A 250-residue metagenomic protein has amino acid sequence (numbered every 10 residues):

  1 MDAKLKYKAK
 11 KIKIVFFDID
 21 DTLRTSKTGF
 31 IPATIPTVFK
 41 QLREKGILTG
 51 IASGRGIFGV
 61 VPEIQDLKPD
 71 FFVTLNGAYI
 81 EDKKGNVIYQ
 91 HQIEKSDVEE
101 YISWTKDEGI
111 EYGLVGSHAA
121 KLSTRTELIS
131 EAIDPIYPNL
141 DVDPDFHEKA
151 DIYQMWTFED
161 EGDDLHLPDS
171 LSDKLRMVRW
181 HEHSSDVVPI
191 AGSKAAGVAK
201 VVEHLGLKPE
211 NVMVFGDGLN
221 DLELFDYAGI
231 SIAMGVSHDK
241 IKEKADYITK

Functional and structural regions predicted by a protein language model:
M1-F17, L207: Non-catalytic pre-domain segments flanking phosphatase-related domains
K11-T28, F225: Asp-based phosphoryl-transfer active-site loop
F30-L128: Active-site phosphate-binding/coordination module
L42, N76, M155, F225 (+1 more regions): Residue-level signal for inorganic ion chemistry
L67-K68, N76, S170-K174, Y227-A228 (+1 more regions): Short, structured coil segments at secondary-structure junctions
W104, E108-F215, L219-Y227, V236: Conserved acidic, metal-coordinating active-site core of Asp-based, Mg2+-dependent phosphoryl-transfer enzymes
K208, Y227, S231-K250: Asp-based, Mg2+/Mn2+-dependent phosphohydrolase catalytic module
